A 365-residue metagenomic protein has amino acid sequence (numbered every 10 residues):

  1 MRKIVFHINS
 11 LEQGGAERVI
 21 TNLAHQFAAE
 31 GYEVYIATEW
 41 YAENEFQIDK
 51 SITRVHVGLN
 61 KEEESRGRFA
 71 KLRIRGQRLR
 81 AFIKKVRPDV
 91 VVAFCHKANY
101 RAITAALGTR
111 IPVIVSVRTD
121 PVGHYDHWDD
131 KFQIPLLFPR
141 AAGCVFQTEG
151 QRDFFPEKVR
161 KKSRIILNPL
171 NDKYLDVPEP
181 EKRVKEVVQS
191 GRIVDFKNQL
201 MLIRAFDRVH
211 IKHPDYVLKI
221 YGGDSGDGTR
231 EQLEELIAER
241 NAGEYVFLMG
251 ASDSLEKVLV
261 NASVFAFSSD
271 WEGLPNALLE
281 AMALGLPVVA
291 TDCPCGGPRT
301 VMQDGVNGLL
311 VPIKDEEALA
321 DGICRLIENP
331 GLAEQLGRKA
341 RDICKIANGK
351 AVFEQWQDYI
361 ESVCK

Functional and structural regions predicted by a protein language model:
F6-G14, R18-N22, Q26-R66, F154-P156 (+1 more regions): N-terminal strand-loop element at the rim of the active site of nucleotide-sugar-dependent glycosyltransferases
E17-N22, Y100, K185, V194-I211 (+2 more regions): A conserved mid-protein helix/loop that constitutes part of the nucleotide-sugar donor-binding site
A93-N99, V117: Short His-centered aromatic/hydrophobic patch
P139-D176: Donor nucleotide-sugar binding/catalytic pocket of nucleotide-sugar-dependent glycosyltransferases
A251, D270: Aromatic "clamp/platform" in nucleotide-sugar-dependent glycosyltransferases that forms part of the donor/acceptor
P287-D292: Short hydrophobic beta-strand element within catalytic cores of glycosyltransferases and related nucleotide-activated
Q303-G305, L309-E316, C324-P330, K345: Conserved acidic donor-binding segment of nucleotide-sugar-dependent glycosyltransferases
A318, R325, L332-I346, Q355-D358: A short, well-ordered alpha-helix in the C-terminal region of glycosyltransferases
